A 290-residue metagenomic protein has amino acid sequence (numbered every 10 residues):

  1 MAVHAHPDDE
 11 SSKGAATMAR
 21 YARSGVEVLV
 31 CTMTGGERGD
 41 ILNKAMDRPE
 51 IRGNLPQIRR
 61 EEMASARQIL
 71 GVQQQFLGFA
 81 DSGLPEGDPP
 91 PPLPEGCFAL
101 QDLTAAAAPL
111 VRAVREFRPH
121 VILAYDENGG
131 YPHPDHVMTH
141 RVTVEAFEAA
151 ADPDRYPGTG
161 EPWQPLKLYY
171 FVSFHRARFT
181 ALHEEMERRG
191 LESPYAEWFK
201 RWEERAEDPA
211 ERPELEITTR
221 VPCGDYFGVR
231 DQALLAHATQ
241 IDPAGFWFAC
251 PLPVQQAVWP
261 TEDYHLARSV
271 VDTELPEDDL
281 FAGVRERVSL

Functional and structural regions predicted by a protein language model:
M1-F117, E145, H265, T273: Active-site rim/loop-helix segments in enzyme catalytic domains that contact anionic ligands
M1-V3, G87-P91, E95-L290: Metal-dependent de-N-acetylase/amidase catalytic core
